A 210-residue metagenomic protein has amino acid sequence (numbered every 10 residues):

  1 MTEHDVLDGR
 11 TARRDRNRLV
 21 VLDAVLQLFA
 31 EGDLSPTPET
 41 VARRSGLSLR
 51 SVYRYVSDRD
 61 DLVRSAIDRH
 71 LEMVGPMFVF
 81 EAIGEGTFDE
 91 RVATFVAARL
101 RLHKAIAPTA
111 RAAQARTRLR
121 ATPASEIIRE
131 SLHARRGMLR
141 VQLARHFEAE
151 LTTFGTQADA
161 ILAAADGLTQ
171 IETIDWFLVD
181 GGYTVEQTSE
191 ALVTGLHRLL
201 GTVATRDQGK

Functional and structural regions predicted by a protein language model:
M1-G46, Y55, D60-D61: Basic, helix-initiating cap at the start of DNA-binding domains
P38, I67-G75: Short, basic, alpha-helical segments at the C-terminal edge of helix-turn-helix-like DNA-binding modules
R50: Key DNA-contact positions within bacterial/archaeal DNA-binding proteins
Y55-V56, S65, A191: Residues in the recognition helix of alpha-helical DNA-binding motifs
D61, F78-A105: Hydrophobic alpha-helical connector segments
I67, F78-F80, H103-R129, D175-W176: Amphipathic alpha-helical segments used for helix-helix packing
R101-A105, A112, T122-T152, A158-A163 (+2 more regions): Amphipathic alpha-helical packing segments from all-alpha helical-bundle domains
V141, L162-Y183, R198-D207: Amphipathic C-terminal alpha-helical segment
